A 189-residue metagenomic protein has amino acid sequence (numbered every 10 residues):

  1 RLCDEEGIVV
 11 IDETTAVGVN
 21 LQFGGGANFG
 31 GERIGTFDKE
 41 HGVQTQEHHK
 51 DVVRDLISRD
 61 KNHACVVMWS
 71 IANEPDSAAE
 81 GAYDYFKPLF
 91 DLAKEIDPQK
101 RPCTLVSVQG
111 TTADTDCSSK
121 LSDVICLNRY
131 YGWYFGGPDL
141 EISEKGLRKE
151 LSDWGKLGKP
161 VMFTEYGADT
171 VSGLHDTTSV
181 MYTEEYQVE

Functional and structural regions predicted by a protein language model:
R1-V124, N128-Y131, G136, I142-K159 (+1 more regions): Active-site mouth of glycoside hydrolases
S70, T164-E165: Membrane-integral, polyisoprenol-dependent glycosyltransferases of the GT-C/oligosaccharyltransferase superfamily
